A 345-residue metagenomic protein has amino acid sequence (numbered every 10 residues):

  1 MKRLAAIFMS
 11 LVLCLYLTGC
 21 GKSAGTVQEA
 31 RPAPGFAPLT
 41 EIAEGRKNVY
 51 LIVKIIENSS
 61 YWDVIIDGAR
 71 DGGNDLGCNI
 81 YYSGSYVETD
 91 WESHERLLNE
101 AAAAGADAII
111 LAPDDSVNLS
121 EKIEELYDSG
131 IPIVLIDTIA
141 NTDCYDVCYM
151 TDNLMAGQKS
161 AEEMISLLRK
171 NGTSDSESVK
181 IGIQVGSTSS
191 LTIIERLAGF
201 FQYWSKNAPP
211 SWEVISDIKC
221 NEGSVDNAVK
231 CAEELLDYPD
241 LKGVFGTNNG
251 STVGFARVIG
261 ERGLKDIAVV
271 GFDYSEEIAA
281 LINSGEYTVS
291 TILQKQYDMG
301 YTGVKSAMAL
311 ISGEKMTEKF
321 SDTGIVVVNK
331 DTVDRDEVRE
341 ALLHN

Functional and structural regions predicted by a protein language model:
Y16-G19: C-terminal motif of bacterial Sec signal peptides marking the signal peptidase cleavage site
G21, G25-G45, Q184-T188, T192 (+3 more regions): Hinge/cleft segment of the Venus flytrap/periplasmic-binding protein
A33-L39, N48-G68, G72, L76 (+5 more regions): Extracytoplasmic "Venus flytrap"
I42-G45, Y149-S178, E195, D226-V229 (+2 more regions): Hydrophobic alpha-helical segments within soluble ligand-binding/sensing domains
V49-L51, I56, A69, S160-A208 (+3 more regions): An alpha-beta-alpha
N74-V87, I181-I183, F201, S205-V225: Short beta-strand elements in bilobed, periplasmic/extracellular small-molecule ligand-binding domains
A103, A108-D128, F200, S216 (+1 more regions): Hydrophobic alpha-helical
V117-M155, N171, D175, K180 (+3 more regions): Flexible loop/hinge segments that line or gate small-molecule binding clefts
